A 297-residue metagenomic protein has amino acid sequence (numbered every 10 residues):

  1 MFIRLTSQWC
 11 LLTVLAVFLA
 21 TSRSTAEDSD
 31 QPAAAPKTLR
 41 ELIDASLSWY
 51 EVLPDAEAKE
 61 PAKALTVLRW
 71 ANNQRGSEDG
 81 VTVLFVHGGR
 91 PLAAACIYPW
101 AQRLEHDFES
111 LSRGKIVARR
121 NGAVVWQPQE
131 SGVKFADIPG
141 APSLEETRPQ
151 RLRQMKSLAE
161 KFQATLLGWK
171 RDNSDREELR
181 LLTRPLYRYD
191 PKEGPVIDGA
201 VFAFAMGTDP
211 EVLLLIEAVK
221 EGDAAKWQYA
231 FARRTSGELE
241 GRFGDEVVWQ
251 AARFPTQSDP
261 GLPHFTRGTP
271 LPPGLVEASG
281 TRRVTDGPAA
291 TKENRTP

Functional and structural regions predicted by a protein language model:
M1-L11: Bacterial N-terminal signal peptides that target proteins for export
W9-A20: Bacterial N-terminal signal peptides
S22-D28: Boundary at the C-terminal end of the N-terminal hydrophobic targeting segment
D28-A71, A95-K192, P210-T296: Polybasic, proline/glycine-rich intrinsically disordered low-complexity segments
R69-A71, R75-H87, L92-A95, W100-A101: Post-signal peptide N-terminal segment of secreted/secretory-pathway proteins
G80-G88, D198-G207: Extracellular/lumenal glycan-associated surfaces
P195: Conserved functional hotspot residues at active sites or interaction interfaces
